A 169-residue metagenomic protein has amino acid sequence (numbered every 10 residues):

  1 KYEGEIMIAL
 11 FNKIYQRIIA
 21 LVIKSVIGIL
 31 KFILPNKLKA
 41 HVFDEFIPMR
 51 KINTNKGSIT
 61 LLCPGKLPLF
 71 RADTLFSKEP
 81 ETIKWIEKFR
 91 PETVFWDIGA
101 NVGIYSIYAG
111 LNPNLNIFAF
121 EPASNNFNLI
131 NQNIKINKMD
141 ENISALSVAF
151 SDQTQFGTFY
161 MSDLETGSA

Functional and structural regions predicted by a protein language model:
G4-S144: S-adenosyl-L-methionine
N131-A169: S-adenosyl-L-methionine
